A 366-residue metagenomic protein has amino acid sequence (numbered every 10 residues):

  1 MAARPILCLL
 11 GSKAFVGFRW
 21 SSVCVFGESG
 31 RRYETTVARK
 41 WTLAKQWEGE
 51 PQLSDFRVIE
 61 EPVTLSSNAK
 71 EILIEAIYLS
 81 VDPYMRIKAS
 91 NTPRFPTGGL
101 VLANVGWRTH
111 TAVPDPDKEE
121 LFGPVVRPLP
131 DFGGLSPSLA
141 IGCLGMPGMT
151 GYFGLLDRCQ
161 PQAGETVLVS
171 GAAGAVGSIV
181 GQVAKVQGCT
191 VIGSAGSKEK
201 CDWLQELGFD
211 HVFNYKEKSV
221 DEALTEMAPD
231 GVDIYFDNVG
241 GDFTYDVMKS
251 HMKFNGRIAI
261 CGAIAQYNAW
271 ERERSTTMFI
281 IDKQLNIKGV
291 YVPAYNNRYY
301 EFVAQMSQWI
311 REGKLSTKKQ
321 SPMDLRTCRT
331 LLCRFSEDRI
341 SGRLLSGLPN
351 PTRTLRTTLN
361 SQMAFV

Functional and structural regions predicted by a protein language model:
M1-T35: N-terminal mitochondrial targeting presequence
G30-A38, K314-S321, R329-V366: C-terminal capping/lid region of NAD(P)-dependent oxidoreductase domains
E34-V37, E61-S90: N-terminal glycine-rich beta->alpha transition that marks the start or flank of a dinucleotide-binding site
S90, R94-G171: NAD(P)H dinucleotide-binding glycine-rich loop of Rossmann-like/cofactor-binding domains, especially the beta1-alpha1
P137-K218: Mid-domain Rossmann-like dinucleotide-binding core that forms the NAD(H)/NADP(H) cofactor-binding site
L168, Y235-F236: N-terminal Rossmann-like NAD(P) cofactor-binding module of classical short-chain dehydrogenase/reductase
V220-D230: Short amphipathic alpha-helix with an adjacent loop that forms part of the alpha/beta core around
D242-L315, L348-V366: Glycine-rich phosphate-binding loop and adjacent beta-alpha segment of Rossmann(oid) nucleotide-cofactor-binding
